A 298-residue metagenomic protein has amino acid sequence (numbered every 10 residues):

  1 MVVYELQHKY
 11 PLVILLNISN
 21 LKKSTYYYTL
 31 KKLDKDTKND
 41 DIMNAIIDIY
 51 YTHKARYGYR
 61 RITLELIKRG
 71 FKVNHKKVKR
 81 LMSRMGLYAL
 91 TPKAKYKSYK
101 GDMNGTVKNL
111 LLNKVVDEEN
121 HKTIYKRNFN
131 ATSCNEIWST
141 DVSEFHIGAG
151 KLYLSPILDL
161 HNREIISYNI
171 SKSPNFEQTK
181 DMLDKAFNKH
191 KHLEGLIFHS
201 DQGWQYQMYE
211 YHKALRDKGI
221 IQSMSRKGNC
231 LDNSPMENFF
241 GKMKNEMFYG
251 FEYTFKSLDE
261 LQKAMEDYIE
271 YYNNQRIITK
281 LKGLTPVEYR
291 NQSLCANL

Functional and structural regions predicted by a protein language model:
M1-K9, I14, D36, L298: Residue-centric detector for conserved, function-critical "anchor" positions in compact interaction modules
V13-L33, T52-A55, R60, A264-K282: K/E-rich alpha-helical interaction surfaces of small helical-bundle regulatory domains
L15-S19, Y26, I46, I62 (+15 more regions): Mobile genetic element proteins and their domesticated derivatives, centered on retroelements and DNA transposons
K23-T132, N229, V287-L294: Basic, flexible linker segments flanking DNA-binding modules in nucleic acid-interacting mobile-element proteins
S98-D102, S200-Q202, M208-Y211, M224-K244 (+2 more regions): RNase H-like two-metal-ion nuclease catalytic core shared by retroviral integrases and related mobile-element nucleases
H146, G150, N169-K191: Active-site beta-loop-alpha junctions of metal-dependent nucleic acid enzymes, especially the RNase H-like/DDE
L152-S155, I166: Short loop/turn microsegments at loop-to-beta-strand junctions
R216-I220, K242-L298: C-terminal domain-tail junction helix/linker
